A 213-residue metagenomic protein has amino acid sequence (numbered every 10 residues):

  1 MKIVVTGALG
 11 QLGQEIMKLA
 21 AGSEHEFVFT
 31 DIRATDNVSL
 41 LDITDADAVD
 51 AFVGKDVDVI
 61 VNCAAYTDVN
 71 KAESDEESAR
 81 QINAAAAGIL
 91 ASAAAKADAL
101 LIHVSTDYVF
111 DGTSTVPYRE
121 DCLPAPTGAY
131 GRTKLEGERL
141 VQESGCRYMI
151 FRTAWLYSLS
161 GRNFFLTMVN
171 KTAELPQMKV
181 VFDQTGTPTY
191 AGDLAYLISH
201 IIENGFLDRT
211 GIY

Functional and structural regions predicted by a protein language model:
I3-G22: N-terminal Rossmann NAD(P)H-binding glycine-rich loop of SDR-like oxidoreductase domains
I32-A46: Rossmann-fold cofactor-recognition segment
V38, A79-R80, Y130: A hydrophobic alpha-helix adjacent to the NAD(P)-binding/active-site core of NAD(P)-dependent oxidoreductases, strongly
I43-I82: NAD(P)H-binding glycine-rich loop region in Rossmannoid oxidoreductase-like domains and their noncatalytic homologs
K55, S74-I102: NAD(P)-cofactor binding segment of oxidoreductase domains
V69, S74, D107-T127: Active-site "gating" loop of Rossmann-like NAD(P)-dependent oxidoreductase/epimerase domains
N83, Y130, K134, R152: Active-site YXXXK catalytic motif of short-chain dehydrogenase/reductase
R139-G186, A191-H200: NAD(P)-dependent short-chain dehydrogenase/reductase
